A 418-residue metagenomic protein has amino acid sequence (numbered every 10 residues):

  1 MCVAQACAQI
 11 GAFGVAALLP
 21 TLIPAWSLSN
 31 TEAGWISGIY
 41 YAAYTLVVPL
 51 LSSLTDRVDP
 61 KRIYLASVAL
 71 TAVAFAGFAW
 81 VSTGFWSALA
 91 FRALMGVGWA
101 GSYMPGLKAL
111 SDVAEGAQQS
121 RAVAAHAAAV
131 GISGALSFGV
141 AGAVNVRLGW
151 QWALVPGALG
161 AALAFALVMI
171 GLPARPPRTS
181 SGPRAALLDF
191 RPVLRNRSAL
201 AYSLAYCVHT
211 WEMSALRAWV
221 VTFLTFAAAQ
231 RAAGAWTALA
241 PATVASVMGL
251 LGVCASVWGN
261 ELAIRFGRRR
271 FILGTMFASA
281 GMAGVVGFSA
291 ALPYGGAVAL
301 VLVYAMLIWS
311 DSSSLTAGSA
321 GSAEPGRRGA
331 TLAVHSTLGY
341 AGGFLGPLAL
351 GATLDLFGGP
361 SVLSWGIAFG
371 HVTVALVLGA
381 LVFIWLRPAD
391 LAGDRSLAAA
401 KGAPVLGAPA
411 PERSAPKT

Functional and structural regions predicted by a protein language model:
V15-A16, A199-G249: Extracytoplasmic gate region of multi-pass secondary transporters
L46-S82: Conserved MFS/SLC helix-loop-helix module at the cytosolic interface between two early adjacent transmembrane helices
A69-T83, A278-A291: C-terminal ends and interior cores of transmembrane alpha-helices in multi-pass membrane transporters/permeases
F91-A129: Cytoplasmic helix-loop-helix junction between adjacent transmembrane helices in 12-TM secondary transporters
H126-I170: Helix-loop-helix hairpin linking two adjacent transmembrane segments in secondary transporters
W152-M169, G366-I384: Symmetry-related core transmembrane helices of the 12-TM Major Facilitator Superfamily/SLC fold
R175-S203, G402-G407: Juxtamembrane intracellular "pre-TM" segments in multi-pass secondary transporters
R269-L315: C-terminal transmembrane helical hairpin of 12-TM major facilitator-type secondary transporters
